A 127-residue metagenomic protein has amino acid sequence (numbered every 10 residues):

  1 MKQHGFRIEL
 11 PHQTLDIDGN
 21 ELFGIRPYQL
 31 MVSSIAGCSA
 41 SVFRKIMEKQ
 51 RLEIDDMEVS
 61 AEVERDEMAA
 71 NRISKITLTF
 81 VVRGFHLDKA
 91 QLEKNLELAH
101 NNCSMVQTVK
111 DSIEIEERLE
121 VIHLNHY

Functional and structural regions predicted by a protein language model:
M1-S33, S41-Y127: Extended beta-strand/beta-hairpin segments
